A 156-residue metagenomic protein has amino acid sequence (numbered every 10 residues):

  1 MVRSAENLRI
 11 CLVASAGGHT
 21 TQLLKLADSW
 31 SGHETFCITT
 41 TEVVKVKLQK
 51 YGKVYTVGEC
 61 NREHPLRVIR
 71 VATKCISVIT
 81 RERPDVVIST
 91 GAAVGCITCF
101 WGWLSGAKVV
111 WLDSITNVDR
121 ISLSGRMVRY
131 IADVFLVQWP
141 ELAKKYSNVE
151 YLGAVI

Functional and structural regions predicted by a protein language model:
M1-T39: N-terminal subdomain of nucleotide-sugar transferases
R9, E34-C37, K53, K108 (+1 more regions): Residues at the starts of beta-strands that form the adenosine-phosphate
A14-A16, G32-V68, E141, L152-V155: Conserved nucleotide-sugar phosphate-binding/catalytic loop shared by glycosyltransferases and other
S15, A92, D113-T116: Histidine-centered beta-alpha loop that forms part of the nucleotide-sugar donor binding/catalytic region in diverse
E63-D85: An amphipathic, basic-hydrophobic alpha-helix
V86-S105: An aromatic- and histidine-rich active-site surface loop
A107-I156: Active-site-proximal region of nucleotide-activated glycan assembly enzymes, centered on histidine/acidic-rich loops
